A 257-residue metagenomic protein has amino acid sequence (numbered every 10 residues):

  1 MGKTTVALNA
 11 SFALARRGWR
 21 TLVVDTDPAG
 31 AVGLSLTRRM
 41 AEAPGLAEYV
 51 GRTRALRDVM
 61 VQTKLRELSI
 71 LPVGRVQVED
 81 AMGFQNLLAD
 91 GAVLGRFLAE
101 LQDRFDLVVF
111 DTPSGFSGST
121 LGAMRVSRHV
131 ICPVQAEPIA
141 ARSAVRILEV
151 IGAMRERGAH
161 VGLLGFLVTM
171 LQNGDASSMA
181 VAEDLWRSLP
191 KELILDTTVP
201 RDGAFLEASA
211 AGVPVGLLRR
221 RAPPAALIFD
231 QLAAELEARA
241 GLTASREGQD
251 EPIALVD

Functional and structural regions predicted by a protein language model:
M1-A29: Walker A/P-loop phosphate-binding motif and the immediately C-terminal alpha-helix
N9, A13, S35, G122: Active-site signature of alpha/beta-hydrolase-fold catalytic machinery across serine- and Asp/Cys-nucleophile hydrolases
R16-R17, L22, Q102-D103, L107-T197: Conserved catalytic-core segment of NTP-binding enzymes
R20-T21, A29-P72, L195-D196: Phosphate-binding loop that captures ATP/GTP phosphates
P28-A29, V76-Q77, P138-I139, L171-D175 (+1 more regions): Conserved nucleotide-binding/hydrolysis micro-motifs of P-loop NTPases
R38-A43, V150-I151, A182-L185, V213-V215: Short, hinge-like loop/turn segments at secondary-structure boundaries
L56-R57, K64, I70-F116: Cytosolic-facing regulatory segments adjacent to core modules
E156-D257: C-terminal lobe/tail of nucleotide-utilizing enzymes
